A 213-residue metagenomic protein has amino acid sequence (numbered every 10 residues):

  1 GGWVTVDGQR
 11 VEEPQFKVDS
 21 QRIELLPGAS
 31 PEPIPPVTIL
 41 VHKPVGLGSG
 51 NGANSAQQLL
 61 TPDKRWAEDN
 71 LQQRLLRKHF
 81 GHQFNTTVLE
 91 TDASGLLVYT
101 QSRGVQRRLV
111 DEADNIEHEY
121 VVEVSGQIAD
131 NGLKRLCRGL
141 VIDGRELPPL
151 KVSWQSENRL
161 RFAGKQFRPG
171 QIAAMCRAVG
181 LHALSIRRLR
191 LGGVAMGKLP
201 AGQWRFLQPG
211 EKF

Functional and structural regions predicted by a protein language model:
G1-F213: Basic, flexible Lys/Arg- and Gly-enriched helix-loop patches that mediate nucleic-acid binding at interfaces with rRNA
